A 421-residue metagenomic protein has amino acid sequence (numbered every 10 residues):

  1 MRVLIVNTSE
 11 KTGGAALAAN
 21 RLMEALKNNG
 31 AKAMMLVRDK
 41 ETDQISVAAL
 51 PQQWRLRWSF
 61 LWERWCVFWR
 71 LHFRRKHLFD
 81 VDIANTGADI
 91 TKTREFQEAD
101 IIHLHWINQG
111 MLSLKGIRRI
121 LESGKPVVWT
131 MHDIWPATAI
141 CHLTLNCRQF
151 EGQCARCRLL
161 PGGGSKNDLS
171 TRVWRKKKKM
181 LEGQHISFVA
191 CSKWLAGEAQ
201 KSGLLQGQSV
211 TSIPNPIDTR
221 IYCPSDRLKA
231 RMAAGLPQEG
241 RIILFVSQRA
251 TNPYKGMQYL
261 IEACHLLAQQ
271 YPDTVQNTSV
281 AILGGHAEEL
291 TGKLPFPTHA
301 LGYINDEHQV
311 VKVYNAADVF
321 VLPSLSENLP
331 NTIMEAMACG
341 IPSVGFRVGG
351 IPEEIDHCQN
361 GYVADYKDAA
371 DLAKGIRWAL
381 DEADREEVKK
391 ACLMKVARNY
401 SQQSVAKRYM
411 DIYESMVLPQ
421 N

Functional and structural regions predicted by a protein language model:
T138-L143, G164-S209, I217-I221, R227: A short, active-site helix/loop in glycosyltransferases that binds the activated sugar's phosphate group
P237-K255, I261-C264: Conserved donor-binding/catalytic core segment of Leloir-type glycosyltransferases
Y271, V275-T278, G284-H308: Nucleotide-activated donor-binding/catalytic signature segment of Leloir-type glycosyltransferases, i.e., the conserved
K312-A317: Short alpha-helical donor nucleotide-sugar binding micro-motif in glycosyltransferases
L325: Aromatic "clamp/platform" in nucleotide-sugar-dependent glycosyltransferases that forms part of the donor/acceptor
P342-G345: Short hydrophobic beta-strand element within catalytic cores of glycosyltransferases and related nucleotide-activated
H357-C358, Y362-A369, W378-A383: Conserved acidic donor-binding segment of nucleotide-sugar-dependent glycosyltransferases
D384-N399, R408-D411: A short, well-ordered alpha-helix in the C-terminal region of glycosyltransferases
